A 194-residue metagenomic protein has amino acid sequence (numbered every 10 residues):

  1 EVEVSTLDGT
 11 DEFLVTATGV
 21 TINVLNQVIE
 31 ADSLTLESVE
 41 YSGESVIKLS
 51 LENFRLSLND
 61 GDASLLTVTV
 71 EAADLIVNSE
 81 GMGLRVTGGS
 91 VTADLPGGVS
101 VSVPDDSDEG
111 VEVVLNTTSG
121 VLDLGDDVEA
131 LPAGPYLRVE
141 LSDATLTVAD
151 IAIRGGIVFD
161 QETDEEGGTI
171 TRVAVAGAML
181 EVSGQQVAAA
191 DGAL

Functional and structural regions predicted by a protein language model:
E1-L194: N-terminal low-complexity, acidic/Ser/Thr/Gly/Pro-rich segments that act as secretory/membrane-targeting modules
